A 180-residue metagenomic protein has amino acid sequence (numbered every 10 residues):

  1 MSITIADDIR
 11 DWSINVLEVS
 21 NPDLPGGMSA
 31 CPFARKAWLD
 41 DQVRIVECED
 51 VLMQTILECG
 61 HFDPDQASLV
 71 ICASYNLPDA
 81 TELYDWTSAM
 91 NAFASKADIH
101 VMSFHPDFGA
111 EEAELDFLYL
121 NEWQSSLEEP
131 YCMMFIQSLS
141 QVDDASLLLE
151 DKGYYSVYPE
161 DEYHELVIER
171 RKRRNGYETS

Functional and structural regions predicted by a protein language model:
M1-S180: Expand to "…catalyze enediolate/carbanion chemistry for C-C bond making/breaking, isomerization, decarboxylation
